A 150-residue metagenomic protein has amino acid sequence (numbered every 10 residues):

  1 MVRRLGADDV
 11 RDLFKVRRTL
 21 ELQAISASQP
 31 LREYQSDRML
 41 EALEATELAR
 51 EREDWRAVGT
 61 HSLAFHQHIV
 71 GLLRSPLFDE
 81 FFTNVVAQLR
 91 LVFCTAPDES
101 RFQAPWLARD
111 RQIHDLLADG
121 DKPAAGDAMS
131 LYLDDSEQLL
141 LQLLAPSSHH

Functional and structural regions predicted by a protein language model:
M1-P30, E137-H150: Short linear motifs at protein or domain termini
D8, L13, Y34-C94, W106-D115 (+1 more regions): Conserved amphipathic alpha-helical segments that form helical-bundle/coiled-coil interaction surfaces
A27-S28, T46-E53, A96, L117 (+2 more regions): Secondary-structure edge/capping motif, primarily at the C-terminal ends of alpha-helices and the immediately following
E99: Membrane-interface catalytic loops of GT-C/OST-like multi-pass glycosylation enzymes that act
F102-A104: Active-site loop of classical SDR/Rossmann-like NAD(P)-dependent oxidoreductases, centered on the catalytic Tyr-X3-Lys
G120: Residue-level signal for the nucleotide or nucleotide-sugar donor/cofactor binding architecture
